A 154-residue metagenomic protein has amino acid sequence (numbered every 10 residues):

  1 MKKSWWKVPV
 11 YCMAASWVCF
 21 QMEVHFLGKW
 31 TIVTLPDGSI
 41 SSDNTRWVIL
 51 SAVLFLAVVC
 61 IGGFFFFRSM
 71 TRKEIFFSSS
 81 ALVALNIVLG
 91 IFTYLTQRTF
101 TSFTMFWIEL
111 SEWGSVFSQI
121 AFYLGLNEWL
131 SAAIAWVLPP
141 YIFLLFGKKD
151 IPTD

Functional and structural regions predicted by a protein language model:
M1-A52: Transmembrane alpha-helical insertion/packing segments
K3-S4, F67-M70, S131-D154: Cytosolic juxtamembrane helix at the C-terminal end of the final transmembrane segment
Y11-M22, F77-T101: Hydrophobic alpha-helical membrane-insertion segments
G28, I32-P36, F67-T71, Y94-F106 (+1 more regions): Transmembrane helix-loop junctions in multipass membrane proteins, especially transporters and channels
W47-E74: Canonical alpha-helical transmembrane segments
V48-L56, V116-Y141: Hydrophobic alpha-helical transmembrane segments
S69-L89, G147-D154: Cytoplasmic juxtamembrane regions at transmembrane-helix boundaries
S102-Y123: Membrane-interfacial helical/loop segments at transmembrane boundaries in membrane proteins
